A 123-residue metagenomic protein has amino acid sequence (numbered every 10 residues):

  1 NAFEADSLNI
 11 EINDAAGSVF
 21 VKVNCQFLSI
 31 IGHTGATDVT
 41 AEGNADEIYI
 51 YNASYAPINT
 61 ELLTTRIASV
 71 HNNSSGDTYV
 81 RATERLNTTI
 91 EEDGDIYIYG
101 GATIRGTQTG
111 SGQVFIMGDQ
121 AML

Functional and structural regions predicted by a protein language model:
N1-L123: Extended, compositionally simple hydrophobic/Ser/Thr-rich segments that build repetitive fibrous architectures
